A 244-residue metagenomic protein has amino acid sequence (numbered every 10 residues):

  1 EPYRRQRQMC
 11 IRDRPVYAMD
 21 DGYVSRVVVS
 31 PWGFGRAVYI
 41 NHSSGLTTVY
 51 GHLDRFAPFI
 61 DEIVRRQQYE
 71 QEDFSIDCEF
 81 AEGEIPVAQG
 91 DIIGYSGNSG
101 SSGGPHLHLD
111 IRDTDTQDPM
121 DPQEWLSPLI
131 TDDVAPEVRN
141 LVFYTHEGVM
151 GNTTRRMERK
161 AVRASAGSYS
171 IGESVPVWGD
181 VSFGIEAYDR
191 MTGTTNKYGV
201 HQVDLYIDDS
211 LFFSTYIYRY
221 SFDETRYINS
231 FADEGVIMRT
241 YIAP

Functional and structural regions predicted by a protein language model:
E1-R7, I11: Single conserved hydrophobic/aromatic residue that forms the stacking wall/gate of nucleotide- or nucleobase-binding
P2, P15-M19, Y50, E84-A88: Small beta-strand-rich domains/subdomains or short beta-sheet motifs embedded in larger alpha/beta proteins
Y17, E158-Y206: Contiguous beta-strand segments within globular domains
A18-A81: Zn2+-dependent peptidoglycan hydrolase active-site motif and core
G33-T47, S75-T154: Conserved, short, structured surface segments that act as functional micro-motifs
L53-R55, F213-T225: Solvent-exposed serine/threonine-rich low-complexity stretches and specific carbohydrate-binding patches
T145-E147, I207-S210: Short strand-turn-strand beta-turns centered on an Asx-Gly dipeptide
E224-P244: Extended, solvent-exposed segments with strong compositional bias
